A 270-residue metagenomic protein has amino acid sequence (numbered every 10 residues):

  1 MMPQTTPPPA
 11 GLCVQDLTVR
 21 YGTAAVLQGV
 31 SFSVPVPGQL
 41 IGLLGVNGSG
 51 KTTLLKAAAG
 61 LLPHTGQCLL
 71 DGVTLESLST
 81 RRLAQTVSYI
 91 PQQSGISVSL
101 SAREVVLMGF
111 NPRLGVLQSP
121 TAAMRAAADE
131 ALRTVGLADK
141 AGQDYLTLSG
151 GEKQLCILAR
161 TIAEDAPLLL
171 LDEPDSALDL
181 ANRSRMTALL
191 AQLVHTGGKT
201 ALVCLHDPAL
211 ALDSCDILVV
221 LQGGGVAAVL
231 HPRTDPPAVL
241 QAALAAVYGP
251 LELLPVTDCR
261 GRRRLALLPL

Functional and structural regions predicted by a protein language model:
L44-V46: The feature captures the beta-strand-to-loop junction immediately N-terminal to the Walker
A59: Helix-to-loop junction immediately C-terminal to a conserved catalytic motif
G66-T74, L83: Conserved ABC transporter NBD signature motif
L107, A122-K140: Conserved ABC ATPase "signature" region
D144-L148, E152: Conserved ABC ATPase signature
L169-E173: Catalytic Walker B motif of ABC-type/P-loop ATPase nucleotide-binding domains
P237-L270: ABC ATPase nucleotide-binding domains
